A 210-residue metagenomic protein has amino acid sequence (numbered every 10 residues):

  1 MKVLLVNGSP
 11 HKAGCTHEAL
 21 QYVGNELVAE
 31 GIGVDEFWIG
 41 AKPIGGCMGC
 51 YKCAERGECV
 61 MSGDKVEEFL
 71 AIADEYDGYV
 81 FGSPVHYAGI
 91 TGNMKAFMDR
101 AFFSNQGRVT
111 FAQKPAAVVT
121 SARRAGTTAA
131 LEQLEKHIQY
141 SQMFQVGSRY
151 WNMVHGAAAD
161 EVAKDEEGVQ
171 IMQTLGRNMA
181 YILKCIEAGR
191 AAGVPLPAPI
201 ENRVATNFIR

Functional and structural regions predicted by a protein language model:
K2-E30: N-terminal beta1-alpha1 ligand-phosphate binding loop
N7-G8, K12-H17, G45-A54, D77: Cysteine-centered iron-sulfur cluster-binding motifs in ferredoxin-type domains/subunits of redox enzymes
I32-K42: A short beta-strand-loop structural module common to alpha/beta enzyme folds
K42-D74, V204-R210: Cysteine-cluster motifs in flexible loop/terminal segments that predominantly coordinate metals
E58-Y150: Helix-loop-strand module that forms the ligand-binding subsite of alpha/beta enzymes
F144-R210: Glycine-rich phosphate/pyrophosphate-binding loop and the adjoining helix
